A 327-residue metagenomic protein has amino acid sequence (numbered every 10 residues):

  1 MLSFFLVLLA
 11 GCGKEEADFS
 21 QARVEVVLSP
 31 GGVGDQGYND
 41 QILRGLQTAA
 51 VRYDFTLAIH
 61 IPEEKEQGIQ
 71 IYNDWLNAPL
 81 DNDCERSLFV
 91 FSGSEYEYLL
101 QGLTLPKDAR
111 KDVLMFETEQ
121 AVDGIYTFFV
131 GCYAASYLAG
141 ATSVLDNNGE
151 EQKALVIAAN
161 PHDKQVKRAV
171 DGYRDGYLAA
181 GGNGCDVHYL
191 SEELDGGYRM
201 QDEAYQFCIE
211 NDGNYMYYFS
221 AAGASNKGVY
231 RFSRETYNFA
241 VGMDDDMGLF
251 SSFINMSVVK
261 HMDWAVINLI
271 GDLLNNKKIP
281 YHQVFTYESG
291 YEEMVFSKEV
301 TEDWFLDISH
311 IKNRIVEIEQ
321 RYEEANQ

Functional and structural regions predicted by a protein language model:
L8-G11: C-terminal motif of bacterial Sec signal peptides marking the signal peptidase cleavage site
V24-G45, A49, A58-E66, S94 (+1 more regions): Extracytoplasmic "Venus flytrap"
V26, N82-S94, F116, G213-A224 (+1 more regions): Periplasmic-binding protein-like
L46, Y137-G184, H282-D303: An alpha-beta-alpha
D108-V130, D245-S252: Flexible loop/hinge segments that line or gate small-molecule binding clefts
F128-Q152, V258-K277: Hydrophobic alpha-helical segments within soluble ligand-binding/sensing domains
F239, D245, L249-E293: Flexible loop/turn connectors
G271-Q327: Hinge/cleft segment of the Venus flytrap/periplasmic-binding protein
